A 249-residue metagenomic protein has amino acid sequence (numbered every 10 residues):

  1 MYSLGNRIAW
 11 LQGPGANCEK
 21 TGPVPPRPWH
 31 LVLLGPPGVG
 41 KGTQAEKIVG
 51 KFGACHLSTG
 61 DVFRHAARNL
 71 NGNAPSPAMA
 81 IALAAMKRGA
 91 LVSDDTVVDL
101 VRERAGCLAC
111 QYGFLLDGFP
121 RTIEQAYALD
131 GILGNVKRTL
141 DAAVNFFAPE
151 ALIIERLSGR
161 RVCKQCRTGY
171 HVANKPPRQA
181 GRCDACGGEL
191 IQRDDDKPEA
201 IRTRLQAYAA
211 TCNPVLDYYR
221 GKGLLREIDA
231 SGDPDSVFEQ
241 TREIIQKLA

Functional and structural regions predicted by a protein language model:
M1-A249: Glycine-rich phosphate-binding loop of ATP-dependent small-molecule kinases
